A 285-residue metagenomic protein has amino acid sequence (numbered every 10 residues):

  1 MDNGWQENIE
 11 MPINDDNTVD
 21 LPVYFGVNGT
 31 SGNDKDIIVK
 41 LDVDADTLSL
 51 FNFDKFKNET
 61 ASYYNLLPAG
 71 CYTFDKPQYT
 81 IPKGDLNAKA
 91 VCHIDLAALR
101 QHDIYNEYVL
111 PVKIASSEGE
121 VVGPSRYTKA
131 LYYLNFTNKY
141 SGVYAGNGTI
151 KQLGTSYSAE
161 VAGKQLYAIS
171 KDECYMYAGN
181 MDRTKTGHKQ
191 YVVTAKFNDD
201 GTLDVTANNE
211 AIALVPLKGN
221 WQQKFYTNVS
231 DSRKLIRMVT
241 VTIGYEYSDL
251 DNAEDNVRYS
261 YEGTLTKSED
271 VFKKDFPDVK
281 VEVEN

Functional and structural regions predicted by a protein language model:
M1-K76, T80, K89-N285: Intrinsically disordered, low-complexity regulatory regions in eukaryotic proteins
